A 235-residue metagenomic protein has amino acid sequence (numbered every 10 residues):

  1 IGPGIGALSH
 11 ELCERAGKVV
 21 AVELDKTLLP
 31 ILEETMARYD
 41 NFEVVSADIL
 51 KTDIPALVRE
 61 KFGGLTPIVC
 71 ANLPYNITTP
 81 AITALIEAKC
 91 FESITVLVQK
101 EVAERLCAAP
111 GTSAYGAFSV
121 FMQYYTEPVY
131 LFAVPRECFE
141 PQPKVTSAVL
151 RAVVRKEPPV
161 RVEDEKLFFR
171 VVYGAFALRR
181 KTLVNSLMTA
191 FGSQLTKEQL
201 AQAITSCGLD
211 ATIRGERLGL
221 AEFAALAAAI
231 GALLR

Functional and structural regions predicted by a protein language model:
I1-Y173, T205, E216, A225-A228 (+1 more regions): Catalytic cores of RNA-modifying enzymes
Y173-R235: C-terminal lobe and adjacent flexible extensions of AdoMet/dcAdoMet transferase-like proteins
